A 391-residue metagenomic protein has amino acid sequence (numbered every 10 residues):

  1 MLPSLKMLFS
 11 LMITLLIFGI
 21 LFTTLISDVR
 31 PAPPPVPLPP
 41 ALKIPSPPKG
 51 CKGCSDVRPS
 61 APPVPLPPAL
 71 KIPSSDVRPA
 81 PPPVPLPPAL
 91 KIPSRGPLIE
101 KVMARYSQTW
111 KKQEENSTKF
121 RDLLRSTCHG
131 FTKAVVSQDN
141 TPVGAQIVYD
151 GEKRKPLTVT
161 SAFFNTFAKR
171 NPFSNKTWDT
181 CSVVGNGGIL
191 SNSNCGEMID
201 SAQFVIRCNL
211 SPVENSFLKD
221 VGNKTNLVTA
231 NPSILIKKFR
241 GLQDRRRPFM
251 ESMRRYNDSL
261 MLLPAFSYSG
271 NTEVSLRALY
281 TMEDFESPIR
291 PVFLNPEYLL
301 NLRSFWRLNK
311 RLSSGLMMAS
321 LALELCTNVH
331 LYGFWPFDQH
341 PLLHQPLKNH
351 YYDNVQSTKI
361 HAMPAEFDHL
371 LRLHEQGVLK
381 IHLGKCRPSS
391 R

Functional and structural regions predicted by a protein language model:
L2-P35, P39-C54, P67, K71-R391: Metal-ion/cofactor- or nucleotide/acyl-coenzyme-handling active-site neighborhoods
